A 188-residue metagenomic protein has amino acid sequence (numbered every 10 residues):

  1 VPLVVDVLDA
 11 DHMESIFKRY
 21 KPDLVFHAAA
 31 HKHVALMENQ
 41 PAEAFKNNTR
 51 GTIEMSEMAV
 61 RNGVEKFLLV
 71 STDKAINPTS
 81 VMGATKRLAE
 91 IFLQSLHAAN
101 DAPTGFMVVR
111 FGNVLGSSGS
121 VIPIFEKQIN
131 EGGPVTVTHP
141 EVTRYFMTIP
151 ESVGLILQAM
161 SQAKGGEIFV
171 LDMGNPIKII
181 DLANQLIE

Functional and structural regions predicted by a protein language model:
P2, A44, F67, F106-V109: Hydrophobic/aromatic anchor residues within beta-strands of the central parallel beta-sheet of Rossmann-like
P2-L24: Conserved Rossmann-fold cofactor-binding substructure of NAD(P)-dependent oxidoreductases
L3-V4, K46, H139: Conserved residues in the N-terminal Rossmann fold of short-chain dehydrogenase/reductase
K21, H31-I91, S95: Conserved Rossmann-fold NAD(P)-dependent oxidoreductase catalytic core, especially the SDR/UDP-sugar
V81-T85, V114, T148-I149: The catalytic Tyr-centered alpha-helix of NAD(P)H-dependent dehydrogenases
L93-S120, I124-T143, E167-V170: Conserved beta-loop-beta element that borders a ligand/cofactor-binding pocket
S117-I124, T138-L157, K178-Q185: Substrate-positioning beta->alpha
Q162-E188: Mid/C-terminal beta-alpha module of Rossmann-like enzyme folds, strongest in SDR-family dehydrogenases/epimerases
